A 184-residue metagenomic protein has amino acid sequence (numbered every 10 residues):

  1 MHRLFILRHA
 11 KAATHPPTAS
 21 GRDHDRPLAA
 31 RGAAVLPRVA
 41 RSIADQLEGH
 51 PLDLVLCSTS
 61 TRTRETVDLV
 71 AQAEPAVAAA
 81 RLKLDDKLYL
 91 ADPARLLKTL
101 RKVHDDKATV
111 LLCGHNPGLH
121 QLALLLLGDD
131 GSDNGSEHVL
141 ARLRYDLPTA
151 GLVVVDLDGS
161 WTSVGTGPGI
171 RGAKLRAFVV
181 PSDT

Functional and structural regions predicted by a protein language model:
H2-R3, L7-K87, L127-D133, L147: Active-site-proximal alpha-helix that buttresses catalytic centers in soluble enzyme cores
L4, T109-L111, L152: Residue-level preference for the first positions of well-ordered beta-strands
Q46-H50, V103-A108: Glycine-rich phosphate-binding loop signature in dinucleotide/nucleotide-binding domains
L52-E74, G159-T184: Conserved histidine-centered catalytic loops in small-molecule metabolism enzymes
T63-T66, P93, L119-H120: Short, well-ordered alpha-helical microsegments
K87-D105: Short phosphate-binding loop-to-helix
A108-D129: A glycine-rich beta-strand to alpha-helix segment that forms a phosphate/ribose-binding loop at ligand/cofactor sites
D130-K174, F178-P181: Domain-level recognition of soluble alpha/beta enzyme cores, biased toward histidine phosphatases/phosphomutases
